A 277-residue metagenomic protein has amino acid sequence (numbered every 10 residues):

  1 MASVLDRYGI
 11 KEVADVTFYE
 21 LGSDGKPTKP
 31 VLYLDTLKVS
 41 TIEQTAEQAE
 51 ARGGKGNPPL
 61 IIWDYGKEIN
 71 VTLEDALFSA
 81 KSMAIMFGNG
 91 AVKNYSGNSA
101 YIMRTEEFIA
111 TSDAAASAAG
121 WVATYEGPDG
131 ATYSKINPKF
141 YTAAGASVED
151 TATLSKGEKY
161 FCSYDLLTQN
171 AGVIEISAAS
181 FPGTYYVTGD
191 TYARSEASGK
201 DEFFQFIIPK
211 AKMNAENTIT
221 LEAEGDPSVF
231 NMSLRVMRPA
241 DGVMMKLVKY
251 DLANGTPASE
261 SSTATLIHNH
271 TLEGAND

Functional and structural regions predicted by a protein language model:
A2-M86, K139, I208-N231: Solvent-exposed edge beta-strands and adjacent loop segments that serve as assembly or binding interfaces
E20, D75-S79, L166-T168, T191-S195 (+2 more regions): Beta-strand elements of well-folded, non-transmembrane domains
L21-P30, T191-E202, K249-L252: Acidic Ser/Thr/Pro-rich low-complexity disordered segments that often serve as glycosylated linkers/stalks around
L37-V39, E74-A76, D113, W121 (+3 more regions): Beta-strand repeat scaffolds of extracellular/surface proteins
A80-E149, D165-Y185, G189-E202: Extended beta-strand solenoid/passenger and fiber regions
A131-K135, A143-K156, F204-D277: Mixed-charge, glycine-accented linear interaction segment located at domain edges/termini
E158-Y164: Short, aromatic- and glycine-rich surface loops/edge beta-strands on solvent-exposed regions
